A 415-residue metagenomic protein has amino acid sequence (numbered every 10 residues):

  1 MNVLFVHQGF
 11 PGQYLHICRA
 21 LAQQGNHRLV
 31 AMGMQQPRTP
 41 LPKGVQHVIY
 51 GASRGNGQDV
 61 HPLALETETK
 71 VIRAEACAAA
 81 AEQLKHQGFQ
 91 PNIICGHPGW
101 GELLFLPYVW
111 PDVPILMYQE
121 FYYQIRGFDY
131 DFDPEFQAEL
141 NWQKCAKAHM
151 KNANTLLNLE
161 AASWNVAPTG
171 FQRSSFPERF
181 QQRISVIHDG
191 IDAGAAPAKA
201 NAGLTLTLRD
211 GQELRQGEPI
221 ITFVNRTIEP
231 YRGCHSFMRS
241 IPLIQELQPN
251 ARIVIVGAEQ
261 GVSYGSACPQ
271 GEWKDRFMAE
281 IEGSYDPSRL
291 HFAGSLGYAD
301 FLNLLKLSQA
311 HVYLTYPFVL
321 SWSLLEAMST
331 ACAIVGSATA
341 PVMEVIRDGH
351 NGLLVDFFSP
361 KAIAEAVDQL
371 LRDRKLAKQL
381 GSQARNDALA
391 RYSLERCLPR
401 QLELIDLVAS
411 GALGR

Functional and structural regions predicted by a protein language model:
M1-V48, L413: N-terminal subdomain of nucleotide-sugar transferases
R54-A64, D112-A153, G194-T205, E259-G271 (+1 more regions): Acceptor-binding helix/loop patch of EC 2.4 sugar-transfer enzymes, predominantly nucleotide-sugar-dependent
Q124, Q137-A138, W142-E218: Donor nucleotide-sugar binding/catalytic pocket of nucleotide-sugar-dependent glycosyltransferases
T207-R232, M238-L243, I253-V256: Conserved donor-binding/catalytic core segment of Leloir-type glycosyltransferases
G261, S266-A299: Nucleotide-activated donor-binding/catalytic signature segment of Leloir-type glycosyltransferases, i.e., the conserved
Y316: Aromatic "clamp/platform" in nucleotide-sugar-dependent glycosyltransferases that forms part of the donor/acceptor
A333-G336: Short hydrophobic beta-strand element within catalytic cores of glycosyltransferases and related nucleotide-activated
D348-G349, L353-P360, Q369-R374: Conserved acidic donor-binding segment of nucleotide-sugar-dependent glycosyltransferases
